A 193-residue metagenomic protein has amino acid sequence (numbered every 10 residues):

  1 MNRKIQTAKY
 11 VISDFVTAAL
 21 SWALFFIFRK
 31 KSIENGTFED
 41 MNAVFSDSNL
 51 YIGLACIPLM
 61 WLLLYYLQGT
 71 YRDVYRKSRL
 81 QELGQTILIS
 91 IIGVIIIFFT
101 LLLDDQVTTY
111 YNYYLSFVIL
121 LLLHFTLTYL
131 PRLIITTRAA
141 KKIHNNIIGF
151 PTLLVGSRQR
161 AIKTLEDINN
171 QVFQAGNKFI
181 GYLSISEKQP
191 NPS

Functional and structural regions predicted by a protein language model:
M1-I148: Signature of alpha-helical transmembrane segments in polytopic membrane proteins
I27, D40-V44, I135-S193: A solvent-exposed beta-alpha-beta segment
